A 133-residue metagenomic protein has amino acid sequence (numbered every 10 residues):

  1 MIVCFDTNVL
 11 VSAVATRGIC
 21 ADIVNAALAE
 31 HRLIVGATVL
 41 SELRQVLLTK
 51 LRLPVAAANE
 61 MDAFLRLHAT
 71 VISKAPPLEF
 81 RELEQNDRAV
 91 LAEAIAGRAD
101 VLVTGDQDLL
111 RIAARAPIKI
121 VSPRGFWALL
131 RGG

Functional and structural regions predicted by a protein language model:
M1-V35: Short, well-structured N-terminal submotif of metal-dependent ribonuclease cores
D6-T7, G36, G105-D106, S122: A secondary-structure boundary/capping signal
T7, D87-R88: Conserved glycosyltransferase catalytic-site signature
L10-A13, P77-L83: Short, flexible loop segments at the rims of nucleotide/cofactor-binding pockets, characterized by
V24-R81: PIN-domain endoribonuclease scaffold, especially VapC-family toxins
R81, R88, G97, V101 (+1 more regions): Acidic, PIN/NYN-like endoribonuclease modules and their adjacent C-terminal/linker elements
